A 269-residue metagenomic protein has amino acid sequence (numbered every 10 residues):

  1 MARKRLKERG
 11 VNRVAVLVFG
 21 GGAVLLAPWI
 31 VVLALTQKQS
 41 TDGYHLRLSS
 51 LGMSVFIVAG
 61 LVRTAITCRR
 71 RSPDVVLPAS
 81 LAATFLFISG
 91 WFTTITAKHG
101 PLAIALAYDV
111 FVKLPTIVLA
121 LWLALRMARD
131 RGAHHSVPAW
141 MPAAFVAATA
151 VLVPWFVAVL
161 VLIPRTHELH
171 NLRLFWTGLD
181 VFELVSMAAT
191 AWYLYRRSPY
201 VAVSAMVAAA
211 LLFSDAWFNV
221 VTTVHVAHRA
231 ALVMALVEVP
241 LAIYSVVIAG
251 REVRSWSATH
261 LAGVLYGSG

Functional and structural regions predicted by a protein language model:
M1-L25, R126-T149: Cytosolic juxtamembrane helix and N-cap/initiation of the first transmembrane helix
E8-V14, Q37-R47, S136-M141, L162-L172 (+1 more regions): Short juxtamembrane and helix-loop transition motifs at transmembrane-helix boundaries in membrane proteins
V31-T41, W91-G100, V157-H167, W217-V226: Juxtamembrane "helix-exit" motif on the non-cytosolic side of transmembrane helices
T41-S50, H99-V112, E168-T177, V226-E238: Non-cytosolic membrane-interface motifs at loop->transmembrane helix junctions
S49-L61, W176-M187: Generic alpha-helical transmembrane segments
G52-I57, L77-T94, T116, D180 (+2 more regions): Hydrophobic alpha-helical membrane segments
L61-V76, A188-A202: Juxtamembrane helix-break-helix junctions at the cytosolic face of small multi-pass alpha-helical membrane proteins
P115-A139, V239-Y266: Membrane-water interface at the C-terminal end of transmembrane alpha helices
